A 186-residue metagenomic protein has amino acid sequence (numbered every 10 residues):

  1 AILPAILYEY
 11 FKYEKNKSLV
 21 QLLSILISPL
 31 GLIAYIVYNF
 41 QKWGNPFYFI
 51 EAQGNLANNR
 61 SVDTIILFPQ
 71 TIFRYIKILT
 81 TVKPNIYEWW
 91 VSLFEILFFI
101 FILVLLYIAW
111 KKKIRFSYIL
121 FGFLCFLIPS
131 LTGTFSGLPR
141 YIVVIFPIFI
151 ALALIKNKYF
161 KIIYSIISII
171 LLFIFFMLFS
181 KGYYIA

Functional and structural regions predicted by a protein language model:
A1-Y13, I145-K158: Hydrophobic transmembrane alpha-helices
I2-I102, F175: Membrane-lumen/periplasm interface segments of specific transmembrane helices in polyprenyl phosphate-linked
I25-P29, N157-Y184: Signature aromatic-anchored transmembrane alpha helix within multi-pass, membrane-resident enzymes that catalyze glycan
N39, W90, L131-Y141: Membrane-embedded glycan-lipid processing machinery
I78-T81, N85-I114, C125-F126, V143-L154: Hydrophobic, aromatic-rich transmembrane alpha-helices and their immediate juxtamembrane boundary segments
L79-Y87, F135, G182-A186: Juxtamembrane/transmembrane-helix boundary motifs at the membrane-water interface
K112-F121, F160-I163: Membrane-interfacial loop-to-transmembrane alpha-helix junctions, especially the N-terminal start
L120-G137, A151, I169-I185: Transmembrane-helix signature of polytopic, lipid-linked glycan biosynthesis machinery
